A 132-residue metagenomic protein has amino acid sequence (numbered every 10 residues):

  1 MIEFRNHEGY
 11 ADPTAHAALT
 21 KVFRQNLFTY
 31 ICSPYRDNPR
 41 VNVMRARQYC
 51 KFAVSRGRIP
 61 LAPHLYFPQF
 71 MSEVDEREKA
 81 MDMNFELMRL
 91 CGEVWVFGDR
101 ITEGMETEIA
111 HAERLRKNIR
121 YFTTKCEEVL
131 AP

Functional and structural regions predicted by a protein language model:
M1-P132: Catalytic phosphate/metal-binding cores of nucleic-acid and nucleotide-processing enzymes, i.e., regions that mediate
